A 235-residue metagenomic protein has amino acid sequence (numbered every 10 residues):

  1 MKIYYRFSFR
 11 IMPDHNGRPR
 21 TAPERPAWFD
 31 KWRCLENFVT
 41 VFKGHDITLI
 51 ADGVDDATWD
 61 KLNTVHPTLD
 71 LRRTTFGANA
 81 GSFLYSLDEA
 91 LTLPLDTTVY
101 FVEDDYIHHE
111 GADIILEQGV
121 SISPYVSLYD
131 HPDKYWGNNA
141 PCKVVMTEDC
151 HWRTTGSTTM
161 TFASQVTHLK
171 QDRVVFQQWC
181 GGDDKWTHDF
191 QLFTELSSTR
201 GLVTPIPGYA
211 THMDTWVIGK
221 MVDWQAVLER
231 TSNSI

Functional and structural regions predicted by a protein language model:
M1-K2, T98: Structural motif
K2-R20, D52-G53, L128-H131, Q165 (+1 more regions): Short loop/turn segments at strand-loop or loop-helix junctions that form parts of catalytic or ligand-binding pockets
I11, P26-A27, V166-T167, Q171-I235: C-terminal catalytic/acceptor-binding lobe
G17, I50-T97: Active-site-proximal specificity loops/subdomain of glycosyltransferases
A22-H45: Short, acidic, metal-binding catalytic loop of nucleotide-sugar glycosyltransferases
A27-C34, T75-S86, T158, D184-H188: Phosphate/oxyanion-binding active-site loops and adjacent basic polyanion-contact surfaces
D96-I107: Short beta-strand-to-loop acidic/aromatic patch adjacent to the donor-nucleotide binding site
I107-F176: Conserved catalytic core of nucleotide-sugar-dependent glycosyltransferases
